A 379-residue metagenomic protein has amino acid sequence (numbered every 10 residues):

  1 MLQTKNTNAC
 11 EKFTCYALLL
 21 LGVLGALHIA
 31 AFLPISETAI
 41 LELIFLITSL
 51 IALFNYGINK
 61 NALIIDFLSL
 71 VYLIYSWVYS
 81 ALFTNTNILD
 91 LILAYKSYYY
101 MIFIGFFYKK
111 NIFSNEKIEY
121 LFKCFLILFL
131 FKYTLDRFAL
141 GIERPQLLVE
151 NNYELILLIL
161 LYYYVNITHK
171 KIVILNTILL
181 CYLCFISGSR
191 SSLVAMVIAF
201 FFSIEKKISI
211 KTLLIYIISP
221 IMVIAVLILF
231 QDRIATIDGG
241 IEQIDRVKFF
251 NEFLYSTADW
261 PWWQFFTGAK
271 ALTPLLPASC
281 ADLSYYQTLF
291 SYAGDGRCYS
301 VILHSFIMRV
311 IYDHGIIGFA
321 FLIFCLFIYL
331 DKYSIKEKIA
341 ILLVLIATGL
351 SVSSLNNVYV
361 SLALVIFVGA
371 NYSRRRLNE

Functional and structural regions predicted by a protein language model:
M1-D238, Y255-A258, L289-E379: Hydrophobic transmembrane helix bundles of membrane-integrated enzymes that assemble and modify cell-envelope
E242-D245: Replace "Gram-negative outer membrane beta-barrel proteins" with "bacterial and organellar outer membrane beta-barrel
V247-N251, S305: A structural signal for well-ordered alpha-helical segments within the folded catalytic domains of diverse enzymes
F250-D295, I316-G318: TM-adjacent membrane-interface loops and short helices in multi-pass inner/ER membrane proteins
